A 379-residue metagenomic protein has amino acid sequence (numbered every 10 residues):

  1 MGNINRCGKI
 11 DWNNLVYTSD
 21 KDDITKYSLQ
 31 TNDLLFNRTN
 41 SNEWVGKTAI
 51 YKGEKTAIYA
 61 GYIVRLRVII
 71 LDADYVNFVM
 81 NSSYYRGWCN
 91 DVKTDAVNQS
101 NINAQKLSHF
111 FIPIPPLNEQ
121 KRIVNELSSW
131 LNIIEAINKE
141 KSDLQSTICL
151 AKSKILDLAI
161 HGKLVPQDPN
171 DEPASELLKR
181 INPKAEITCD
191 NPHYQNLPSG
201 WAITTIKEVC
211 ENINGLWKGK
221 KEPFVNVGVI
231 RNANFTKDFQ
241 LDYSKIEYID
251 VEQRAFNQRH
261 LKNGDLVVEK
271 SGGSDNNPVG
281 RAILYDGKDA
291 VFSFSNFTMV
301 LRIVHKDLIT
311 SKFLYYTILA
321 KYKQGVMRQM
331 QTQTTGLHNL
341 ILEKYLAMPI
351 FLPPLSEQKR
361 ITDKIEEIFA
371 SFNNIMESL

Functional and structural regions predicted by a protein language model:
M1-G2, K21-N81, R231, F256-L319 (+1 more regions): A short beta-sheet element
G2-L34, C189-N191, K207-G219, N234-L266 (+1 more regions): Sequence-specific dsDNA recognition surfaces
I10-N14, D91-K93, P166-E172, D190-H193 (+3 more regions): Short coil/turn segments at secondary-structure boundaries
T56-I63, D74, R86, T94-P115 (+4 more regions): A short glycine-rich beta-alpha junction/loop motif
L66, V76, Q120-I123, L314 (+1 more regions): Interdomain signal-transducing alpha-helices
H109, K121, N132, L144 (+5 more regions): Non-catalytic DNA-recognition/assembly elements of restriction-modification systems
S129-N132, A136-L178, E367-L379: Short amphipathic coiled-coil heptad-repeat segments
